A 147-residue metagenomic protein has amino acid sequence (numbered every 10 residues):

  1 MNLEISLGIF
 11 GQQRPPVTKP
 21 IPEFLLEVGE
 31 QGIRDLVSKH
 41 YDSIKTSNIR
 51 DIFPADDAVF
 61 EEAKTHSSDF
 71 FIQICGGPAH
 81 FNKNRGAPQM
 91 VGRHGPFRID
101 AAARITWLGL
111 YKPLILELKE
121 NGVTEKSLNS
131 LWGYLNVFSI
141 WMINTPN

Functional and structural regions predicted by a protein language model:
N2-N147: Core of compact, soluble alpha-helical bundle domains
